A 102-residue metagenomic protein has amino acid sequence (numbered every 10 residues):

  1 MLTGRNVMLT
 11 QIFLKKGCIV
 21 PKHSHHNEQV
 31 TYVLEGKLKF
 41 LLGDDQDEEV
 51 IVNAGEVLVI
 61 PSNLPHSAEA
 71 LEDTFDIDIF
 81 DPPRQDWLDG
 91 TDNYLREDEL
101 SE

Functional and structural regions predicted by a protein language model:
M1-K22: A short glycine-rich, His/Asp/Glu-containing loop-to-beta-strand
M8, S67, L71-E102: Double-stranded beta-helix
T10, I19-V20, G36-L41, V57-L58: Short beta-strand segments in beta-sandwich/barrel cores
F13-K15, H25-F40: Short, conserved beta-strand element in jelly-roll/cupin
K22, F40-L41, I60, P65-L71: Short beta-strand His + acidic residue motifs that chelate non-heme Fe in jelly-roll/DSBH and cupin folds
L34-E35, N53-A54, E72: A cytosolic small-molecule/anion-sensing beta-strand core signal
Q46-S62: Short acidic-glycine-tyrosine-enriched beta hairpin
